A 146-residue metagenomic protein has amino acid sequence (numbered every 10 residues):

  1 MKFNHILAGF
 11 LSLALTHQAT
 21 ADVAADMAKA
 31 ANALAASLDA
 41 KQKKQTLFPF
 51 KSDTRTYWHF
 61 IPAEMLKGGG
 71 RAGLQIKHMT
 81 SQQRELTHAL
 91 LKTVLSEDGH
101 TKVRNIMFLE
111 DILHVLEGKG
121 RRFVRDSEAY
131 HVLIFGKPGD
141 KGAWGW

Functional and structural regions predicted by a protein language model:
M1-L7, T20: Bacterial N-terminal signal peptides that target proteins for export
A8-T16: Bacterial N-terminal signal peptides
A19-A21, A25: Boundary at the C-terminal end of the N-terminal hydrophobic targeting segment
A25-K29, S37, K41, K77-E85: Soluble non-cytosolic domains of exported or imported proteins
A31-A35, T46, L86-V94: Short, structured motif recognition centered on aromatic/hydrophobic residues
S37-K41, F48-D53: N-terminal regions that are enriched for targeting/export leaders and immediately downstream pro/stem segments
T46-P49, H100: Short, solvent-exposed loop/turn and secondary-structure capping segments
D53-W146: Acidic/His-rich structured neighborhood in mature extracellular/periplasmic domains
